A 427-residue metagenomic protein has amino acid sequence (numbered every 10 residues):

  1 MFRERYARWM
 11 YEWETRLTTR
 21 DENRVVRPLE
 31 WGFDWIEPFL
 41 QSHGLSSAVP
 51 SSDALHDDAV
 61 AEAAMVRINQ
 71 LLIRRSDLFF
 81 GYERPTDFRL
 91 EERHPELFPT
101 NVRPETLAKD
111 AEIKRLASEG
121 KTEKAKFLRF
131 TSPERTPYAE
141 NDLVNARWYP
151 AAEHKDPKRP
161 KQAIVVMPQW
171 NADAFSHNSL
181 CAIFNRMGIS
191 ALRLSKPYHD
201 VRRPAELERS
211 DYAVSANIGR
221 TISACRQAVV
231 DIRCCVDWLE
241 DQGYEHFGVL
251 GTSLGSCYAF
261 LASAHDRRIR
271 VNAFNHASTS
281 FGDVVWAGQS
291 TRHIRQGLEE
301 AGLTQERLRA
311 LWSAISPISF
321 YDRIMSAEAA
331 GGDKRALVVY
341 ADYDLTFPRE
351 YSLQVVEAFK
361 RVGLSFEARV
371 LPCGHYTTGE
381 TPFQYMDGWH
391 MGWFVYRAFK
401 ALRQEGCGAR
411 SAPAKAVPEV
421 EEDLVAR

Functional and structural regions predicted by a protein language model:
M1-L128, A412-R427: N-terminal targeting or regulatory segments adjacent to alpha/beta-hydrolase or S9 domains
Y138-L143, A151-A163, R186, G331-D333: Proline/glycine-enriched tight loop/beta-turn segments at coil->beta junctions that connect or precede beta-strands
V166-Q227: Cap/lid segment of the alpha/beta-hydrolase catalytic domain
E240-S253: Alpha/beta-hydrolase fold nucleophile elbow
G251-S263: Glycine-rich nucleophile elbow surrounding the catalytic serine of serine-hydrolase chemistry
F260-R307: Hydrolase active-site cap/lid region
A287-Y351: The feature captures the conserved acid-bearing segment of alpha/beta-hydrolase catalytic domains
L353-R427: C-terminal catalytic histidine-bearing segment of alpha/beta-hydrolase fold enzymes
